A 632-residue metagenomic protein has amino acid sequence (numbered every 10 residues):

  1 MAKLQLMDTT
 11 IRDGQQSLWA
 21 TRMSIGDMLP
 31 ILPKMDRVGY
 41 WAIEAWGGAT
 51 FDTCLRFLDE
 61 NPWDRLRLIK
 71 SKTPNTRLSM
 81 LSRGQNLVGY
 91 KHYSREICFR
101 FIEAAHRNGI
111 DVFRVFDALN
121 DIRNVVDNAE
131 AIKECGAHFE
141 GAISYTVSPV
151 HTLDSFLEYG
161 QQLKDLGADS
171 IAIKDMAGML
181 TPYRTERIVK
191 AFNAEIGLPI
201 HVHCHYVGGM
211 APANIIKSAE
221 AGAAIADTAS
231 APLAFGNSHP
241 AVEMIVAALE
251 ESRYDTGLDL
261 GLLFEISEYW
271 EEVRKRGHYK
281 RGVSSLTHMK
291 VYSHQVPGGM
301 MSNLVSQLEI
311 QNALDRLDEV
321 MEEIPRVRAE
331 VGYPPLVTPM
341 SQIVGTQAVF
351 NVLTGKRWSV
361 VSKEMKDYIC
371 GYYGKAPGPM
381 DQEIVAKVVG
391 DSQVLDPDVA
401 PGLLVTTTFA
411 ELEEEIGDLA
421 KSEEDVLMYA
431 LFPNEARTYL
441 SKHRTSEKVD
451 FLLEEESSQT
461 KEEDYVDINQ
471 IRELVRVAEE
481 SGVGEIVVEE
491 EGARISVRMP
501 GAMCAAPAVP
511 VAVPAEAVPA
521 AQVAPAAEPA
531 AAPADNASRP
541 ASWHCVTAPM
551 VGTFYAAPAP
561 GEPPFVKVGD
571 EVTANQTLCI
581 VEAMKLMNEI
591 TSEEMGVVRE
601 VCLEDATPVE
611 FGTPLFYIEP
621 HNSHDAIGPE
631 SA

Functional and structural regions predicted by a protein language model:
T10-P30, L81-I97, F116-L119, A142-S155 (+2 more regions): Active-site mouth loops of central-metabolism enzymes
G14, M35, V115, I171 (+3 more regions): Conserved, mostly hydrophobic/aromatic
D36-C54, S285-V291, Q295, G299-V466: Terminal or standalone catalytic/regulatory effector modules within metabolic enzymes and repeat proteins
G47-K164, I171, G178-P182: Active-site beta->alpha loop and helix N-cap motifs at the rims of alpha/beta catalytic domains
V115, D175, A221-S238: Glycine-rich phosphate-binding active-site loops on the catalytic face of alpha/beta enzymes
D154-Y159, G208-A221: Catalytic cores of alpha/beta
K442-T547, A632: Acidic, compositionally biased tether/linker regions
A517-A632: Structured functional modules or segments
